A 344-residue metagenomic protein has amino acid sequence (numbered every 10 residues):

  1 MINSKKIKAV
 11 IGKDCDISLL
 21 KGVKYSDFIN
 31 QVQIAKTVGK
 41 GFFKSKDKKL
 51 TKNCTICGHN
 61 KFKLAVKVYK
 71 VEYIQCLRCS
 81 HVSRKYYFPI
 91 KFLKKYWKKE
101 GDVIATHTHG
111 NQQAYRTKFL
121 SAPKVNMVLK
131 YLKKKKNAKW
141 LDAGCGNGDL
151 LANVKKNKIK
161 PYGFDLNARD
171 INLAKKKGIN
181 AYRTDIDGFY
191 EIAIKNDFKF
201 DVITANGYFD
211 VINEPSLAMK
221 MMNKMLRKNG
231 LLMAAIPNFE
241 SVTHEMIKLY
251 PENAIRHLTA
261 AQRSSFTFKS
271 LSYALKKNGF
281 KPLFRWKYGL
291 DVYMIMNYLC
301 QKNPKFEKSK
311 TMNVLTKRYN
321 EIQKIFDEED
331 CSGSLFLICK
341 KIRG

Functional and structural regions predicted by a protein language model:
I2-N206, S216-M219, K287-Y288, C300 (+3 more regions): Conserved N-terminal segment of class I S-adenosyl-L-methionine
N53-F62, F268-W286: A SAM-dependent methyltransferase catalytic signature shared across enzymes that methylate proteins
V71, Q75, N253-T259, S265 (+1 more regions): Soluble, non-transmembrane catalytic domains of enzymes that act on hydrophobic metabolites at membranes
P161, L232-A234: Hydrophobic/aromatic residues located in beta-strands of well-ordered beta-sheets within soluble catalytic
N206-V211, A235: Short catalytic micro-motifs in class I SAM-dependent methyltransferases
I212-L217, H244: Short N-terminal helix/helix-N-cap motif within the alpha/beta-hydrolase-1
S216-L231: A short glycine-rich, Lys/Arg-flanked "PGG" loop and its adjoining helix->strand segment in the class I
A234-S264, K269-A274, N297-K302: Short, glycine-/aromatic-enriched active-site segment of Class I SAM-dependent methyltransferases
